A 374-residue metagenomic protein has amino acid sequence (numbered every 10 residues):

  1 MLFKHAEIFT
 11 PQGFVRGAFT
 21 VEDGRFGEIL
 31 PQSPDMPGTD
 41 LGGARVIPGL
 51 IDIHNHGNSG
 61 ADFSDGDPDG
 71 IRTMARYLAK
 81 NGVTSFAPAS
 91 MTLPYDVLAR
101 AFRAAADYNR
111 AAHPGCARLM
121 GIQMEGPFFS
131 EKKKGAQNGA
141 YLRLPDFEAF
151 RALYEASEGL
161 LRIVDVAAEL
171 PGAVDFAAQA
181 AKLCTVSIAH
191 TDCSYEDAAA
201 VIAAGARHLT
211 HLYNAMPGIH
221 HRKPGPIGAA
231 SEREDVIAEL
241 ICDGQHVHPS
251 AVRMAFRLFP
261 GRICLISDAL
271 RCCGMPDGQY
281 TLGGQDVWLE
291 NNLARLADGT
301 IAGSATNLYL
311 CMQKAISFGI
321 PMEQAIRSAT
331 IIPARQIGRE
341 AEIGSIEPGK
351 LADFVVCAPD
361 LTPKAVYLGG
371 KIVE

Functional and structural regions predicted by a protein language model:
M1-F3, S33-R72, R76: Replace "His-x-His-based motif
M1-P34, Y367, I372: N-terminal metal-binding scaffold of metallo-dependent hydrolase/deaminase domains
A6, R335, S345-E374: C-terminal cap of metal-dependent C-N hydrolases
G43, H54, L78, M124 (+4 more regions): Conserved, mostly hydrophobic/aromatic
H56, R72-A101, A117-S130, S157-E169 (+3 more regions): Divalent metal-dependent hydrolysis catalytic cores, especially in the metallo-beta-lactamase
R76-A87, S130-E158, A200-L212, K223 (+2 more regions): Active-site gating loops and adjacent loop-to-helix segments of metal-dependent hydrolytic enzymes
E155-M275: Active-site core of metal-dependent hydrolases
G228-A238, F256-S267, C272-V356: His/Asp/Glu-enriched, well-ordered alpha-helical/loop segment that forms or immediately abuts the divalent-metal
